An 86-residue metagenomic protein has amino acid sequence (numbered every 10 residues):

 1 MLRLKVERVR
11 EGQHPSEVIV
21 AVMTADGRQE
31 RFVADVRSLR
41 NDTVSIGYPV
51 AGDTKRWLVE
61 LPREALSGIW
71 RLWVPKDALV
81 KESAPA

Functional and structural regions predicted by a protein language model:
M1, E82-A86: Short intrinsically disordered terminal tails
M1-A78: Basic/aromatic-rich interaction segments and small domains that mediate binding to polyanionic partners
